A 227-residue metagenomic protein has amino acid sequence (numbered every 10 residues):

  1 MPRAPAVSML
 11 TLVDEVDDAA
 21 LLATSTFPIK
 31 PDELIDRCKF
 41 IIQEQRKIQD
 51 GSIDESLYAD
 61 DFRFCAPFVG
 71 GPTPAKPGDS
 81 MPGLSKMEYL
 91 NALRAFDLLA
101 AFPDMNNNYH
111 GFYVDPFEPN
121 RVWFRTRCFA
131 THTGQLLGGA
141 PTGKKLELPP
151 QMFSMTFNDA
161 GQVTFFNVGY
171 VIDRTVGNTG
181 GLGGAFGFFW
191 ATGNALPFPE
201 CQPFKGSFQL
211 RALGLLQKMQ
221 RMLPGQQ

Functional and structural regions predicted by a protein language model:
P2-Q227: C-terminal and inter-domain tail/linker signature
